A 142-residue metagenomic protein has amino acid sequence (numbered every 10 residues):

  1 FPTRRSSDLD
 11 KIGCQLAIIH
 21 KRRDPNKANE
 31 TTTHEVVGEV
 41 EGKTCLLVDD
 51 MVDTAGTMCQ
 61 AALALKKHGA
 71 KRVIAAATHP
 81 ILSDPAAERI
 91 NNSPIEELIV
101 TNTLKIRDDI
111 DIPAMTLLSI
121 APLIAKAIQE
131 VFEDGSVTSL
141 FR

Functional and structural regions predicted by a protein language model:
F1-S6: Short, small-residue-biased leader/transition segments that mark boundaries at the very start of proteins
D10-I112: PRPP/pyrophosphate-binding module of the type I phosphoribosyltransferase fold
D109-R142: Peripheral docking tails and interdomain loops at the edges of cofactor- or intermediate-handling domains
